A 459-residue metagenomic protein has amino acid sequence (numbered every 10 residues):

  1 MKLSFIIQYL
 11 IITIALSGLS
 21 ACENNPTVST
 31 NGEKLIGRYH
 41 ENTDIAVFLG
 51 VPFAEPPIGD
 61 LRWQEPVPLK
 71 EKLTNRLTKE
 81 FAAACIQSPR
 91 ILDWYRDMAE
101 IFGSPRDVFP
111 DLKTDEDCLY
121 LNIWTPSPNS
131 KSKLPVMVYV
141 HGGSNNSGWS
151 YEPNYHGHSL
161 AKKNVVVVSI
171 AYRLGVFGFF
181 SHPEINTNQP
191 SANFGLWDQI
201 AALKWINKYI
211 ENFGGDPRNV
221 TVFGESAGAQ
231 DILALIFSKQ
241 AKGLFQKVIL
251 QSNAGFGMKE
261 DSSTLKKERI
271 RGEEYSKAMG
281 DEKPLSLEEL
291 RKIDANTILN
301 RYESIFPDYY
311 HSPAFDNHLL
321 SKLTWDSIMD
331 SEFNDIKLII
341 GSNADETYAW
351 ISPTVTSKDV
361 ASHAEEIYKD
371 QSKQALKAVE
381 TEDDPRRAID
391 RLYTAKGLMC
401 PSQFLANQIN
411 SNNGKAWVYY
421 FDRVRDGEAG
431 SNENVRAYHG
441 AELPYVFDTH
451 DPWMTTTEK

Functional and structural regions predicted by a protein language model:
Q8-G18: Bacterial N-terminal signal peptides
C22-N193, P217, T456-K459: Non-catalytic accessory segments of hydrolases
C118, Q189-E211, K267-I270, E274: Alpha/beta-hydrolase active-site loop
G142, F194-D198, S226-A229: Active-site loop->helix "elbow" adjoining a glycine-rich segment at hydrolase catalytic centers
F213-E225: Alpha/beta-hydrolase fold nucleophile elbow
A229-A241: Short glycine-enriched nucleophile-adjacent loop and the immediately C-terminal alpha-helix near the catalytic center
K242-A254: A conserved short beta-strand
K247, K292, N296-E458: Substrate-gating cap/lid region and adjacent catalytic-acid/histidine neighborhood within extracellular/lumenal
